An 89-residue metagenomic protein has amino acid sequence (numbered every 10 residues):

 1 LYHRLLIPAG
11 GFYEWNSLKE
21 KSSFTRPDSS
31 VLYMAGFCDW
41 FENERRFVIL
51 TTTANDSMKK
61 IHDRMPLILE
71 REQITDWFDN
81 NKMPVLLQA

Functional and structural regions predicted by a protein language model:
L1-A89: A structured binding-face within diverse protein domains that lines the active/interaction site
